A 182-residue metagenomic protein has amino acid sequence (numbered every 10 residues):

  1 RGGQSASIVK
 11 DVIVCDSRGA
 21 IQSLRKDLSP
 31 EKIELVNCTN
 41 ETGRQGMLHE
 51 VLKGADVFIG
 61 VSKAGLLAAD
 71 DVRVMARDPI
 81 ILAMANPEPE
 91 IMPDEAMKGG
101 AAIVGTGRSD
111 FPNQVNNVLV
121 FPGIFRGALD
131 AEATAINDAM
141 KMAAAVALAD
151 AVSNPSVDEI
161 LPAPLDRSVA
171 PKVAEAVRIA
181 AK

Functional and structural regions predicted by a protein language model:
R1, A64, V72, R167-V173: Short glycine/threonine-rich loop-to-helix capping motif typified by GTGT followed within a few residues by an Asp-Pro
R1, S23-L28, D70-V72, M92-M97 (+1 more regions): Short acidic, glycine/serine/threonine-rich loops at helix termini
R1-G60: Glycine-rich phosphate/diphosphate-binding loop of Rossmann-like nucleotide-binding domains
A6, T42-Q45, H49-L52, V61 (+5 more regions): Conserved structured core elements
K10, P79, A101-A102: A structural micro-motif
S17, N40, K53-D56, G60-K63 (+5 more regions): Hydrophobic alpha-helix feature that most strongly marks membrane-spanning transmembrane helices and their immediate
R44-K98: Long hydrophobic segments that form regular secondary structure
A83-K182: Adenosine-phosphate binding glycine-rich loop
